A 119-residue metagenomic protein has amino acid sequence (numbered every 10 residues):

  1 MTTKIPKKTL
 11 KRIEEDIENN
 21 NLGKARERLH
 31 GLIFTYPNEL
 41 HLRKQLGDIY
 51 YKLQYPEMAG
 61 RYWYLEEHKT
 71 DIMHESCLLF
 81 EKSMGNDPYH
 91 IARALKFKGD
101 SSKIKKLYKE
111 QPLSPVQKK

Functional and structural regions predicted by a protein language model:
L22-G23, P56: TPR-repeat structural position
Y51-H74, E81-N86, K96-S102: TPR/TPR-like (Sel1-like) alpha-helical repeat modules
P115-K119: C-terminal single-pass membrane-anchor helix
